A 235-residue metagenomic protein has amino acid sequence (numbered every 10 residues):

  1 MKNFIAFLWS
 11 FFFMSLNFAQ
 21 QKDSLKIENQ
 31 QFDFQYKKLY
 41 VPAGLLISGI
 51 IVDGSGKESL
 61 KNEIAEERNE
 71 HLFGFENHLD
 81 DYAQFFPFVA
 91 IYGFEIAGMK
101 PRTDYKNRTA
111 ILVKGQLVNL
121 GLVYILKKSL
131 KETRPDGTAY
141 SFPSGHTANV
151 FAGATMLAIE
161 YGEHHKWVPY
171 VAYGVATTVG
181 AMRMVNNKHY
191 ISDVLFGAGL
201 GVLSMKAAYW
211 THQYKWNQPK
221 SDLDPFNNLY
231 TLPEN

Functional and structural regions predicted by a protein language model:
N3-L45, L79-D80, K100-I111, G115-N235: Replace "edges of transmembrane helices
P42-I50, I91: Short, glycine/alanine-rich hydrophobic alpha-helices that insert into or span membranes
I47-S59: Alpha-helical transmembrane segments of multi-pass membrane proteins
V52-S55, E95-P101: Structural signal for the C-terminal ends of transmembrane alpha-helices and the immediately following loop
K57, P87-I91, V123-K127, K131: Alpha-helical transmembrane segments and their lipid-water interface positions in multi-pass membrane proteins
K61-E70: Cytosolic, membrane-interface loops and tails of multi-pass inner-membrane proteins
H71-V89: Interfacial helix-start motif at the membrane-water boundary
F85-Y92, A152-M156: Hydrophobic cores of alpha-helical transmembrane segments in multi-pass inner/ER membrane proteins, independent
